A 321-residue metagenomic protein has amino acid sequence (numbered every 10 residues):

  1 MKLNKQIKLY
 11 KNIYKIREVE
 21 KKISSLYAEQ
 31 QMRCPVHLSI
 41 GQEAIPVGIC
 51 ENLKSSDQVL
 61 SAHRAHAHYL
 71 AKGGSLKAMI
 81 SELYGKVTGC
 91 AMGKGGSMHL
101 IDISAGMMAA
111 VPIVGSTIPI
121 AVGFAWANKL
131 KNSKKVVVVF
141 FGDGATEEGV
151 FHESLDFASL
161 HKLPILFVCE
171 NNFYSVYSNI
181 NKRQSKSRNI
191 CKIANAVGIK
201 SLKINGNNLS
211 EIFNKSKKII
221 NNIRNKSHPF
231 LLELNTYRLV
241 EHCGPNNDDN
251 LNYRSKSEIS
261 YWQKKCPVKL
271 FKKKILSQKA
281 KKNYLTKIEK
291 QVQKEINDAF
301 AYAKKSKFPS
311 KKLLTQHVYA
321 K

Functional and structural regions predicted by a protein language model:
M1-R33, S55, L270-K272, Y302: Cofactor-/ligand-binding subdomain signature composed of acidic, glycine-rich, tryptophan-containing flexible loops
V19-K22, M32, G89, G93 (+2 more regions): Intrinsically disordered or highly flexible coil/loop and linker segments, enriched in small and charged/polar residues
K21-S24, Q31-H161, N179-K186, C191 (+1 more regions): Cofactor-binding active-site loop characterized by glycine-rich and histidine/acidic residues
S39, E289, F308: Conserved phosphate/pyrophosphate-binding and hydrolysis machinery centered on Walker-type P-loop NTPases, extending
M107-K305: Glycine-rich ThDP/TPP pyrophosphate-binding loop and its adjacent helix/strand module within ThDP-dependent enzymes
K294, K305-K321: C-terminal intrinsically disordered, low-complexity extensions immediately downstream of enzyme catalytic cores
